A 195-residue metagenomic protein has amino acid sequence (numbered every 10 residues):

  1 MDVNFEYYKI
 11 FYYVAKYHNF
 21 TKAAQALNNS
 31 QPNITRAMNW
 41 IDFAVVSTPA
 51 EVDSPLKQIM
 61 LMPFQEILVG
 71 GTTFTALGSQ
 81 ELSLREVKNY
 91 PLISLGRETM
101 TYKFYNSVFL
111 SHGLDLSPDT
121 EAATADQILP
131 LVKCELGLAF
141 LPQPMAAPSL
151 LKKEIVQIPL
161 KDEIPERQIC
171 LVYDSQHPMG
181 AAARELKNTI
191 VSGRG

Functional and structural regions predicted by a protein language model:
V14, V87, P130-L136, L171: Hydrophobic residues within well-ordered alpha-helices
V14-N28: Short helix-boundary/capping micro-motifs
S30-N33, A37: Residues within the DNA-recognition helix of helix-turn-helix
S47, F104-V156: Hydrophobic hinge/microswitch elements
D53-L92: Flexible hinge/capping segments at coil-to-helix
K57-I67, K152-P165: Short beta-strand->loop
L77, P91-H112, M179-A183, K187: Secondary-structure junction motif
V156-G195: A late-sequence structural motif
